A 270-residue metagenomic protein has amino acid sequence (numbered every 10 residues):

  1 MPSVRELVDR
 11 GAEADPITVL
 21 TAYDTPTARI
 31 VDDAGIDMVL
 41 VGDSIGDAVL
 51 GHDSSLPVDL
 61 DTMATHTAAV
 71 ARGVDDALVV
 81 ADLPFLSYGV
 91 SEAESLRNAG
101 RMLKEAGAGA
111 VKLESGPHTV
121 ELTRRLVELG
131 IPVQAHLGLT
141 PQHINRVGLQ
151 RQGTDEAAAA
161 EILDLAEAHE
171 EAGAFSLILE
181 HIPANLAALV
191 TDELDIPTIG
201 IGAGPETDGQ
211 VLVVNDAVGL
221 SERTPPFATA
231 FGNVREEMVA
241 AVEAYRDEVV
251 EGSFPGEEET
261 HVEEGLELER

Functional and structural regions predicted by a protein language model:
M1-E13, I17-L56, L60-P225, T229 (+1 more regions): Alpha/beta enzyme core
